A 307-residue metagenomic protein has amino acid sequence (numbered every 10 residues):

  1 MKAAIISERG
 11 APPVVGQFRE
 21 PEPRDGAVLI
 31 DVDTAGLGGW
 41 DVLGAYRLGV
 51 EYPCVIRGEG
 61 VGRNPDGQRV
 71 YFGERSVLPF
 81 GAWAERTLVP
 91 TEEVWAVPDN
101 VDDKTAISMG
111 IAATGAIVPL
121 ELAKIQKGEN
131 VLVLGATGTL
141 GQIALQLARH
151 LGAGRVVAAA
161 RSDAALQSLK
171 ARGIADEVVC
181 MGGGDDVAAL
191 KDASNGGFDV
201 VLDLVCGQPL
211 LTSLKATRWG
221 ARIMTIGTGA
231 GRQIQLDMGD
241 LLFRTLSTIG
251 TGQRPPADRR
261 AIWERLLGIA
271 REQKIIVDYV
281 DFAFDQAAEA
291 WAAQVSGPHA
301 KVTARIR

Functional and structural regions predicted by a protein language model:
R19-L37, D41-G81, E93: Glycine-rich beta-strand-centered segment in the early N-terminal region that forms part of a ligand/cofactor-binding
L43, G58-E59, Y71-G135: NAD(P)H dinucleotide-binding glycine-rich loop of Rossmann-like/cofactor-binding domains, especially the beta1-alpha1
W83, R161-K170, Q233-M238: Short, glycine/polar-rich helix-capping loops at beta-to-alpha or helix-loop-helix junctions that flank or form
M109-G183: Mid-domain Rossmann-like dinucleotide-binding core that forms the NAD(H)/NADP(H) cofactor-binding site
G135-A136, V205, T228: NAD(P)H cofactor-binding loop motif with strongest signal on the N-terminal glycine-rich segment
A153, Q208-K274, I306: Glycine-rich phosphate-binding loop and adjacent beta-alpha segment of Rossmann(oid) nucleotide-cofactor-binding
D185-N195: Short amphipathic alpha-helix with an adjacent loop that forms part of the alpha/beta core around
A257-R307: C-terminal hydrophobic helical "lid"/dimerization subdomain of Rossmann-like NAD(P)H-dependent oxidoreductases
